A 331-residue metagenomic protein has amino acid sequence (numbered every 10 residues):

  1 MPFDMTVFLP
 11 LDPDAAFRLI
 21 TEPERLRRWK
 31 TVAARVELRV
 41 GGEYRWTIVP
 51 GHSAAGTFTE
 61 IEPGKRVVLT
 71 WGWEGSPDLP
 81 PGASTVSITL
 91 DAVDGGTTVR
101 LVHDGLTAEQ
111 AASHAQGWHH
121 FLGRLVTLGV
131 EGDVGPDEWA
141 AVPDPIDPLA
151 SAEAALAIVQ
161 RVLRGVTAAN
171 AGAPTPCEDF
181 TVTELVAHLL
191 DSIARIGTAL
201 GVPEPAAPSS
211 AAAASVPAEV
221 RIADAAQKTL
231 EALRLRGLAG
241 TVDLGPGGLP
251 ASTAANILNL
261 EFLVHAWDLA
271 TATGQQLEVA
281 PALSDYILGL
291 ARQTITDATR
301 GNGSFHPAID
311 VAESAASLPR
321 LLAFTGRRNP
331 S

Functional and structural regions predicted by a protein language model:
M1-D14: Terminal, regulation- and interaction-focused segments at domain boundaries
V7, A55-E60, S84-D91: Hydrophobic/aromatic beta-strand elements that line small-molecule binding cavities or substrate pockets in beta-rich
P13-D14, T59-K65, T89-T98: A short, structured loop/turn motif at beta-sheet edges
R25-W29, R35, R39, E43-W46 (+5 more regions): Structured surface interface patches that mediate subunit assembly and partner/cofactor docking
R35-G75: Glycine-rich portal/gate segments that line the openings of hydrophobic small-molecule binding cavities
G75-T127, P136-E138: Beta-strand/loop substructures that line and gate deep hydrophobic ligand-binding cavities in soluble
L185: Extended, alpha-helix-rich binding/interface surfaces that flank or overlap catalytic cores and mediate recognition
